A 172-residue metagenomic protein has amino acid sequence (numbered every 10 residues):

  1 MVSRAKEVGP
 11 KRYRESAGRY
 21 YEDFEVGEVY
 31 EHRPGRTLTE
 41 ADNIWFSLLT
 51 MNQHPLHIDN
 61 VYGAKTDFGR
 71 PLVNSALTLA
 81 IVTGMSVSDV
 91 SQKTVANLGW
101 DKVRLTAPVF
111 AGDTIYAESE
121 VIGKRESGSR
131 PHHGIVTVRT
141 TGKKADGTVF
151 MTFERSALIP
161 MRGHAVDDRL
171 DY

Functional and structural regions predicted by a protein language model:
V2-G99, M151, M161-Y172: Hot-dog-fold acyl-thioester-processing enzymes
T37, G128, A157: Residue-level detector of flexible, active-site-proximal loop/helix-junction positions within diverse enzyme catalytic
G99-K144: Hydrophobic beta-sheet segments that form the core/acyl-binding groove of ACP/CoA-dependent acyl-chain-processing
H133-K143, T148-A165: Flexible glycine-rich active-site/ligand-binding loops centered on an Asp-His dyad
